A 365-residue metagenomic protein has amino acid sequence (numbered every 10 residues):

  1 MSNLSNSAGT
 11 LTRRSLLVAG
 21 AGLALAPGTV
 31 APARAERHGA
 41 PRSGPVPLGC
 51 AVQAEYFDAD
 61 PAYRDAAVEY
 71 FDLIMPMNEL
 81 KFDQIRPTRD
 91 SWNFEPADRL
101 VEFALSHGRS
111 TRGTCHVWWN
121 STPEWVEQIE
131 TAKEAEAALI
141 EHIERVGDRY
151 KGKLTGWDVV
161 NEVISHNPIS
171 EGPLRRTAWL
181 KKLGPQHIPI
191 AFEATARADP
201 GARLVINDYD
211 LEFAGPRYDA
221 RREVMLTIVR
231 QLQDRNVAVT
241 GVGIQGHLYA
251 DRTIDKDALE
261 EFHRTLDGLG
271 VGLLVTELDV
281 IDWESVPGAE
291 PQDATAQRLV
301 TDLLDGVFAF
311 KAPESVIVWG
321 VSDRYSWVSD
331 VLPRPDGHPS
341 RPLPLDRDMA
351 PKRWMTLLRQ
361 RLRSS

Functional and structural regions predicted by a protein language model:
M1-L11, A21-L25: N-terminal secretory signal peptides
V30-A51: C-terminal segment of N-terminal export signals and the immediately downstream linker at the start of the mature
P41-S43, A62-F71, D98-S110, D148-K151 (+3 more regions): Acidic (Asp/Glu)-rich catalytic clusters
Y56-V68, A138-I143, A220-R230, V300-L303: Short, acidic/polar
I74, A104, W157, V242 (+2 more regions): Conserved, mostly hydrophobic/aromatic
M75-K81, D98-K181, P185-L211, D282: Substrate-binding cleft and catalytic face of glycoside hydrolase catalytic domains, especially the flexible beta-alpha
R149, V163-P168, P173-K181, A258-T265 (+4 more regions): Aromatic-rich peripheral "rim/lid" segments of glycoside hydrolase catalytic domains that contact and position glycan
P185, D199-R203, E223-T227, Q231-V286 (+2 more regions): Glycoside hydrolase catalytic-domain groove-lining segments
